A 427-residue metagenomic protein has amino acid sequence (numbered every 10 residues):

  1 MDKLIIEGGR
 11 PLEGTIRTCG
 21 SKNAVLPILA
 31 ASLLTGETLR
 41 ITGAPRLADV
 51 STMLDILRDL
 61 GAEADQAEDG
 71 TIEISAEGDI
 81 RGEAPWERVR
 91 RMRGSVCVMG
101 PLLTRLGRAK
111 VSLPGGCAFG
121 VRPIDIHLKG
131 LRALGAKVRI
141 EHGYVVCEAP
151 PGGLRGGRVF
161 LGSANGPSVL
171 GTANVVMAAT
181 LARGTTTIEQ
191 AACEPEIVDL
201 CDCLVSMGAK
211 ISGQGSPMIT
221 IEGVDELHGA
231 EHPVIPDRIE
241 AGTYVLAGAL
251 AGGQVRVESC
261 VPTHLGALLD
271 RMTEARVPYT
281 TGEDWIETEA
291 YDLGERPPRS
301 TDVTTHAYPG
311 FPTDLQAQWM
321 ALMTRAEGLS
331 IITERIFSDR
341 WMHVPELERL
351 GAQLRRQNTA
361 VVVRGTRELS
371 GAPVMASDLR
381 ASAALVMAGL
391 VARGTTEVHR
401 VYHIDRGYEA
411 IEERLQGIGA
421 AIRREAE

Functional and structural regions predicted by a protein language model:
M1-E427: Short, structured segments at the rim of ligand-binding sites
